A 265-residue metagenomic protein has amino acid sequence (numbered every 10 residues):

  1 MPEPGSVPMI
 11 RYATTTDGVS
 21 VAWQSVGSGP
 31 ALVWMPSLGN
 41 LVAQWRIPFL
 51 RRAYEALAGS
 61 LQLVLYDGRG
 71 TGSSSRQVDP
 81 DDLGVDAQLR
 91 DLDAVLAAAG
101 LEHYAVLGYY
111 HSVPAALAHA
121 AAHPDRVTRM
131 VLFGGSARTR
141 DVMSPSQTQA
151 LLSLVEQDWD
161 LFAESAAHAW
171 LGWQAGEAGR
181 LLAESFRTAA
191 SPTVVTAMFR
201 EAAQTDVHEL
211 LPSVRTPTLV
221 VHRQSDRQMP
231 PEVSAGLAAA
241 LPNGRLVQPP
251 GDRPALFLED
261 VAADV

Functional and structural regions predicted by a protein language model:
Y12-S75: Conserved HGGG/HGGXW glycine-rich cap/lid loop of the alpha/beta-hydrolase fold
D86-Y104: Conserved acidic catalytic loop of the alpha/beta-hydrolase fold
G108-S112, A116: Gly/Ala-rich beta-loop-alpha elbow adjacent to hydrolase catalytic centers
L117, A121, R126-Q157: Flexible "cap/lid" loop of the alpha/beta hydrolase fold
V142, D160-T205, E209-L210: Conserved alpha/beta-hydrolase catalytic His-Asp/Glu region
V214, V220-H222: Short beta-strand/loop motif that positions the catalytic acidic residue of the alpha/beta-hydrolase fold
R227-V233: Conserved alpha/beta-hydrolase "acid-adjacent" motif
N243-V265: Catalytic active-site module of serine/aspartate enzymes centered on a nucleophile-bearing elbow/loop
